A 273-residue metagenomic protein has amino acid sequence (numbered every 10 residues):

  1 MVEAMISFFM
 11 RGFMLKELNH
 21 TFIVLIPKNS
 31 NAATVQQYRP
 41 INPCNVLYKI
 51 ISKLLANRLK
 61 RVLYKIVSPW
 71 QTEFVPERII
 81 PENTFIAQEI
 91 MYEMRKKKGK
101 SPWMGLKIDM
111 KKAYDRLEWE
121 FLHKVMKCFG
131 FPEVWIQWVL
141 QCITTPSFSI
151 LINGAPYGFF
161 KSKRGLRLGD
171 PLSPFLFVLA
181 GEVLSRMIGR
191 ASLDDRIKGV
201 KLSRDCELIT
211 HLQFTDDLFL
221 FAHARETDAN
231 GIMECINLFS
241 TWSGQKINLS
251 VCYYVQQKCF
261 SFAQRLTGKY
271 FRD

Functional and structural regions predicted by a protein language model:
M1-D273: Nucleotidyl polymerases of mobile genetic elements and RNA viruses
